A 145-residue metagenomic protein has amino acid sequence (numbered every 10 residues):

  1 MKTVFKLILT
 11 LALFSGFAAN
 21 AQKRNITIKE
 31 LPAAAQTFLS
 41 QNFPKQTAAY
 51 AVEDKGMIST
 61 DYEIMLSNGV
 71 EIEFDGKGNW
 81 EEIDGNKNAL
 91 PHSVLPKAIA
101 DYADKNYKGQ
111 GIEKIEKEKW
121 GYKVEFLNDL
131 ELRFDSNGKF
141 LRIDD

Functional and structural regions predicted by a protein language model:
M1-I26, L39: Bacterial Sec-dependent N-terminal signal peptides
Q22-D145: Interaction-mediating elements
